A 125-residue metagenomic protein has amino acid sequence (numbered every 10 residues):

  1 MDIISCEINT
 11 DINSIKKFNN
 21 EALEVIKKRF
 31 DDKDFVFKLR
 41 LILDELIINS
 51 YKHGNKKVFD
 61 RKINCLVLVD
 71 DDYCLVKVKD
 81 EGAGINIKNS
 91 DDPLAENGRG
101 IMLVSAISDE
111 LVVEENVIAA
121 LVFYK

Functional and structural regions predicted by a protein language model:
M1-I4, Y51-K125: Conserved beta-strand-loop-beta-strand hairpin that lines the nucleotide-binding pocket of ATP/GTP-utilizing enzymes
S5-K16: STAS-typified acidic loop motif
N13, F30-D31, V112: Residues in soluble alpha-helical coiled-coils and helical-bundle/repeat scaffolds
I15-K16, V36, R40, D60 (+1 more regions): Short, structured helix-loop boundary elements
N20-D44: Conserved short strand/loop->alpha-helix "switch" segment adjacent to the catalytic nucleotide/phosphoryl-transfer site
E45-N49: Conserved polar catalytic motif of the HATPase_c/GHKL fold
